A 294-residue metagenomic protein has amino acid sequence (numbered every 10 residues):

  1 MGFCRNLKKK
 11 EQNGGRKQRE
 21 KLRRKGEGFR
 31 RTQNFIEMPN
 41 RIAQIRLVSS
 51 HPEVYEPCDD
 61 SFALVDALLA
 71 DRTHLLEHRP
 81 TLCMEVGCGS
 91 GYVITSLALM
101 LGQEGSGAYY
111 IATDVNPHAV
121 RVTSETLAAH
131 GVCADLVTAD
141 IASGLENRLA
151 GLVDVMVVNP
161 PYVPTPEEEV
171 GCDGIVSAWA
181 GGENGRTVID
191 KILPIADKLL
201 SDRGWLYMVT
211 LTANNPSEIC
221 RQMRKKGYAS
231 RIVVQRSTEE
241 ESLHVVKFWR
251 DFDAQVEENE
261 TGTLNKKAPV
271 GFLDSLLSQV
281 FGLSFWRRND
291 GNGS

Functional and structural regions predicted by a protein language model:
K9-G28: Intrinsically disordered, glycine-rich low-complexity segments
F29-S294: Auxiliary N-terminal substrate/complex-recognition segments of SAM-dependent methyltransferases
